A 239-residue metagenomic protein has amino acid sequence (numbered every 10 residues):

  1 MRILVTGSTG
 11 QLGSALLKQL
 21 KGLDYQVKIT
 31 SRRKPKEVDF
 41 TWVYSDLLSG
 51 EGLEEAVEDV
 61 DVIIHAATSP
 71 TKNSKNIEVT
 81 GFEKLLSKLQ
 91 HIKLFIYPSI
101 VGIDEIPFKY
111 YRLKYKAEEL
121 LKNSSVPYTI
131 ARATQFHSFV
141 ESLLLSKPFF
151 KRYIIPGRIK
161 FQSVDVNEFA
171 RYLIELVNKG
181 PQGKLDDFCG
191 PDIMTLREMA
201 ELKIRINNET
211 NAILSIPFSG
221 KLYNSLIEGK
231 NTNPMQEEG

Functional and structural regions predicted by a protein language model:
M1-Y25: N-terminal Rossmann NAD(P)H-binding glycine-rich loop of SDR-like oxidoreductase domains
R2, G10-Q11, N167-G239: Mid/C-terminal beta-alpha module of Rossmann-like enzyme folds, strongest in SDR-family dehydrogenases/epimerases
T6, K75, V79, P107-Y115 (+2 more regions): Short-chain dehydrogenase/reductase
T6, T30, A66-A67, F95-I100 (+1 more regions): SDR active-site strand-loop-helix element
Y25-R32: Conserved glycine-rich Rossmann-like NAD(P)H-binding loop of the short-chain dehydrogenase/reductase
P35-I92, I100-I106: NAD(P)H-binding glycine-rich loop region in Rossmannoid oxidoreductase-like domains and their noncatalytic homologs
S99, E119-F139: Conserved beta-loop-beta element that borders a ligand/cofactor-binding pocket
R132-S138, I155-E175, K184: Substrate-positioning beta->alpha
